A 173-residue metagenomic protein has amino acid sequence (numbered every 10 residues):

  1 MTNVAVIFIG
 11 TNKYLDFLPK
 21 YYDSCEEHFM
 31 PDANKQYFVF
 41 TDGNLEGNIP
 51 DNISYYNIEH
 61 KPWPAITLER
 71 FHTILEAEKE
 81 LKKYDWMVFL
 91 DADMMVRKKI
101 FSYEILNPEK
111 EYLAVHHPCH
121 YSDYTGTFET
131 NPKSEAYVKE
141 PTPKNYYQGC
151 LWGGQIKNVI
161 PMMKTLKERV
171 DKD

Functional and structural regions predicted by a protein language model:
M1-E69, E76-K83: N-terminal anchoring/stem segment of glycosyltransferases
F8-T11, V39-D42, L90-A92, K98 (+3 more regions): Short His-Asn-centered micro-motif
D16, E46-N48, V96-K99, E104-I105 (+3 more regions): Short catalytic/ligand-binding loop motif for oxyanion handling, primarily in non-cytosolic enzymes, centered on
T67-A77, F128-E140: Short acidic (Asp/Glu) patches
K82-Y84, E109-K110: Short, high-confidence coil segments that cap the C-terminus of an alpha-helix and link into the following beta-strand
M87: Short aromatic/hydrophobic "clamp" motif used to bind/position activated sugar donors
M94-A136: Conserved donor-nucleotide/metal-binding helix-loop-beta segment in metal-dependent transferases, i.e., the alpha-helix
P141-D173: Catalytic core and acceptor-binding pocket of nucleotide-sugar-dependent glycosyltransferases
